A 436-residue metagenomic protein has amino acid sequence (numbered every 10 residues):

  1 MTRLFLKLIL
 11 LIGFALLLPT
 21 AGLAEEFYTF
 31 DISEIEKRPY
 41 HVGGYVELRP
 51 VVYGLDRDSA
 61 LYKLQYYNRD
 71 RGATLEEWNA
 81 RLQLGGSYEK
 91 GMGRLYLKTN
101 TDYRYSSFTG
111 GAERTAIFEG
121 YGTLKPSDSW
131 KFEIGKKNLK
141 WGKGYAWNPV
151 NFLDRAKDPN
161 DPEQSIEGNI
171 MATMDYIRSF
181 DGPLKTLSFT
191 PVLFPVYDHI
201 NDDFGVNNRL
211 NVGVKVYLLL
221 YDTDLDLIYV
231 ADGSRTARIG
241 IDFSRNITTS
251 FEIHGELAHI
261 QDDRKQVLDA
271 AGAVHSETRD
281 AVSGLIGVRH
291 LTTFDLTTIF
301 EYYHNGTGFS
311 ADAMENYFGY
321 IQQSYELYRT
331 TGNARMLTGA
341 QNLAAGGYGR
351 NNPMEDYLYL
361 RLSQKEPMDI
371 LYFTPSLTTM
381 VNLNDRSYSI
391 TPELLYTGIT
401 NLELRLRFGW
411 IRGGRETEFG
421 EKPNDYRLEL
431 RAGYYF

Functional and structural regions predicted by a protein language model:
L23-F132, L394, E403, R407 (+1 more regions): Beta-barrel outer-membrane channel/assembly domains of diderm bacteria
G44-V46, L97-T99, I134, M174 (+10 more regions): Membrane-embedded beta-strand positions of outer-membrane beta-barrel proteins
L48-G54, K90-M92, T101-Y105, N138-K140 (+10 more regions): Transmembrane beta-strands of outer-membrane beta-barrel pores
T74-A80, E113-F118, I166-I170, N208-V212 (+5 more regions): Residues that define the transmembrane beta-barrel architecture of outer-membrane proteins
A80, G85-F194, L218, G413: Outer membrane beta-barrel
G91-L97, S129-F132, D181-L187, L220-L227 (+4 more regions): Repeated loop/turn-to-beta-strand initiation elements of outer-membrane beta-barrel proteins
M174, L358-L362, P423-F436: Outer-membrane beta-barrel "beta-signal"
E252-D369, L377-T379, F419-E421: Extracellular/periplasmic loop regions
